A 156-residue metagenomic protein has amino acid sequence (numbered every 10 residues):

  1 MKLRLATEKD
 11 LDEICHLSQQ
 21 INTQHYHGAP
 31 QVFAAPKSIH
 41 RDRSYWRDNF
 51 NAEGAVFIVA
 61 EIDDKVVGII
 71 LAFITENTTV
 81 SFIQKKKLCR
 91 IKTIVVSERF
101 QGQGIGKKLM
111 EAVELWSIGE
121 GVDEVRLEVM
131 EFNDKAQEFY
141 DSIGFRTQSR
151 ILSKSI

Functional and structural regions predicted by a protein language model:
K2-H16, H25: A short beta-loop-alpha structural element at the N-terminal edge of CoA-dependent acyl/N-acetyltransferase catalytic
T23-Y45: Conserved GNAT-fold acetyl-CoA-binding loop/helix
S44-I58, R90: A short helix-loop-beta-strand connector motif used in the catalytic cores of GNAT acetyltransferases and, in some
V59, K65-I74, R90, V95: Conserved beta-strand in the GNAT
N77-T79, R126-M130, Q137, D141 (+1 more regions): Conserved catalytic-core motifs of GNAT/GCN5-like acyltransferases
F82-E98, E128, R150-S153: Conserved acetyl-CoA binding element of GNAT-fold acetyltransferases
T93-V96, G102-L115, E138, S142: Conserved acetyl-CoA-binding loop-helix of GNAT-fold acetyltransferases
M110, S117-E128: Conserved GNAT acetyl-CoA-binding A-motif
